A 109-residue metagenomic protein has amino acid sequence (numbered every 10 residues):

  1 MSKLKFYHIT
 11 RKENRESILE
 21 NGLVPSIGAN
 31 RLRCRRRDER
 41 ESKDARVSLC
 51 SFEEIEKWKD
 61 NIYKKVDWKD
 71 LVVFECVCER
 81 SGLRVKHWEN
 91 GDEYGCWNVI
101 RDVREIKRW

Functional and structural regions predicted by a protein language model:
M1-A45: ADP-ribose/NAD+-binding catalytic cleft of ART/PARP-like enzymes
S2-L4, E54, K59, N90: A general marker of short, structured functional hotspots
Y7-R11, L49-S51, E75-V77: Short His-Asn-centered micro-motif
K12-E13, E53-E56, E79-L83: Short, charged/polar surface micro-motifs in flexible loops or helix N-caps
I18, W58-N61: A short acidic (Asp/Glu
P25-R33, D60, K64-W109: Active-site and NAD+-binding cores of ADP-ribose-processing enzymes
R37-K59: Short, well-structured hydrophobic secondary-structure segments
